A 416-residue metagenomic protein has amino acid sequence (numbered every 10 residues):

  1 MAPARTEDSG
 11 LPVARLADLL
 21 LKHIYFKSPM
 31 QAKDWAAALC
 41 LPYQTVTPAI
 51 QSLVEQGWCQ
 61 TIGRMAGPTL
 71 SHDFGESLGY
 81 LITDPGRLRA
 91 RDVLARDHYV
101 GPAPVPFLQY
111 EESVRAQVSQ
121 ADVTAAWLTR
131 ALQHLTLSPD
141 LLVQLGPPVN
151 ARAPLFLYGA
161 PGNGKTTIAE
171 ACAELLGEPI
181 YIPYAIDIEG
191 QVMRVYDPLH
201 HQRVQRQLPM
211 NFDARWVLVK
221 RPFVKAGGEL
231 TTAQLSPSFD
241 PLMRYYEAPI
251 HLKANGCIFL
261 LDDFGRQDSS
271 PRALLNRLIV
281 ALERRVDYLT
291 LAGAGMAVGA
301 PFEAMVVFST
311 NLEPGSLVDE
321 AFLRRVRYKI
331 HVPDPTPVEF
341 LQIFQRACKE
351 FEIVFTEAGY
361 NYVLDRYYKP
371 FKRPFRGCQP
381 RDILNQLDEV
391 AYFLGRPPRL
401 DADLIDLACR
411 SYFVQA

Functional and structural regions predicted by a protein language model:
M1-L19: Short alpha-helical segments that sit at the start of domains
F26-A38: Short acidic, hydrophobic short linear motifs in intrinsically disordered regions
A49-Q120: Interdomain "pre-motor" coupling segment immediately N-terminal to P-loop NTPase/helicase cores
S113-L142, P370-F371: Dynamic helix-loop-helix/coil hinge segments at AAA+ ATPase domain boundaries and subdomain interfaces
T129-V307: Conserved ASCE/P-loop NTPase catalytic core
R277, V318-D334: A short helix-turn-beta junction within AAA+ P-loop NTPase domains corresponding to the substrate/partner-engaging
F344-I405: Conserved AAA+ ATPase small/helical "lid" subdomain
D401-A416: C-terminal engagement/docking regions of AAA+ P-loop ATPases
